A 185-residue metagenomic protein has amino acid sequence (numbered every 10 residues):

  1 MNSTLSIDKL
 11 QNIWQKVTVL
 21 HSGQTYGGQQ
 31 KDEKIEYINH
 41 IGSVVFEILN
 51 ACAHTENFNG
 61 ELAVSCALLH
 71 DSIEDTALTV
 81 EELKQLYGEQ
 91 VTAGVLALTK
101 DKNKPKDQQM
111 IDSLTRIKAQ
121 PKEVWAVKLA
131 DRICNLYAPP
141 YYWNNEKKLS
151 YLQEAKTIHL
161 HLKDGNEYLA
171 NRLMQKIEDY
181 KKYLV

Functional and structural regions predicted by a protein language model:
M1-V185: Active-site helical microenvironments for divalent-metal-assisted chemistry
